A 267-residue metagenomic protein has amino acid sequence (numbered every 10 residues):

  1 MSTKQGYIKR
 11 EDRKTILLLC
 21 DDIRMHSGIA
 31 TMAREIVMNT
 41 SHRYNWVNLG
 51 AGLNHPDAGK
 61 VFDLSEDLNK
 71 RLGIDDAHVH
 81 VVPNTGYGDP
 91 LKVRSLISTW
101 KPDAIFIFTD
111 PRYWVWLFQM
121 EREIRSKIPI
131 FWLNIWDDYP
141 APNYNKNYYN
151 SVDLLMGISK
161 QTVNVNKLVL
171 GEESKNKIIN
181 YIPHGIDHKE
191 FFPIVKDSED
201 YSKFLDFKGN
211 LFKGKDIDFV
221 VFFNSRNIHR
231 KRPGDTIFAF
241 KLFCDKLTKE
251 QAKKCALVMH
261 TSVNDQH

Functional and structural regions predicted by a protein language model:
M1-E66, K70, W100: N-terminal subdomain of nucleotide-sugar transferases
L18, D63-L154, K160-Q161: Extended catalytic core of nucleotide-activated donor transferases of GT-like folds
L18, K213-K231, I237-F240, L257-M259: Conserved donor-binding/catalytic core segment of Leloir-type glycosyltransferases
L19-D21, L133, I158, F223-S225 (+1 more regions): Short hydrophobic "strand-cap" motifs at the C-terminus of beta-strands
I36-N39, M120, V221, H229 (+1 more regions): Short hydrophobic signal-anchor/transmembrane segments that target glycosyltransferases and glycosylation machinery
A51-H55, Q251-H267: Glycosyltransferase donor-sugar binding loop
P140-I179, I186-P193, S198-E199: A short, active-site helix/loop in glycosyltransferases that binds the activated sugar's phosphate group
F192-K213: A short helix/loop element that forms part of the nucleotide-sugar donor recognition site in Leloir-type
